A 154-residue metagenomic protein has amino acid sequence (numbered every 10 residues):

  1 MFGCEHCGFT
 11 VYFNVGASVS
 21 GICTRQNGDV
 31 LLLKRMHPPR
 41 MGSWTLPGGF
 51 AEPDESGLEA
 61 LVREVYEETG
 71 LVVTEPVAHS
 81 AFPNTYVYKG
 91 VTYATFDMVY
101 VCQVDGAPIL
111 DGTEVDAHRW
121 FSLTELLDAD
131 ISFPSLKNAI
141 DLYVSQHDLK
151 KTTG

Functional and structural regions predicted by a protein language model:
M1-G21: Acidic, metal-coordinating catalytic segment for phosphate/diphosphate chemistry, firing primarily on the Nudix
G3, L31-L32, T45, V99-V101: Conserved beta-strand segments that form the floor/walls of ligand-binding pockets within enzyme and binding domains
N14-S18, R25, P39-M41, L46 (+1 more regions): Short connector loops at helix/strand junctions that flank enzyme active sites, especially segments positioning acidic
S20, D29, A117: Conserved beta-strand and immediately adjacent loop positions that scaffold enzyme active sites
C23-T24, L32, C102, W120: Conserved hydrophobic "DFG−1" position in protein kinase catalytic cores
R25-E67: Conserved Nudix-box catalytic region and its N-terminal flanking loop in Nudix hydrolases and closely related
A51-S135, A139: Unchanged
K137-G154: Charged phosphate-binding loop/patch that engages nucleotide di/tri-phosphates or the phosphate backbone of nucleic
